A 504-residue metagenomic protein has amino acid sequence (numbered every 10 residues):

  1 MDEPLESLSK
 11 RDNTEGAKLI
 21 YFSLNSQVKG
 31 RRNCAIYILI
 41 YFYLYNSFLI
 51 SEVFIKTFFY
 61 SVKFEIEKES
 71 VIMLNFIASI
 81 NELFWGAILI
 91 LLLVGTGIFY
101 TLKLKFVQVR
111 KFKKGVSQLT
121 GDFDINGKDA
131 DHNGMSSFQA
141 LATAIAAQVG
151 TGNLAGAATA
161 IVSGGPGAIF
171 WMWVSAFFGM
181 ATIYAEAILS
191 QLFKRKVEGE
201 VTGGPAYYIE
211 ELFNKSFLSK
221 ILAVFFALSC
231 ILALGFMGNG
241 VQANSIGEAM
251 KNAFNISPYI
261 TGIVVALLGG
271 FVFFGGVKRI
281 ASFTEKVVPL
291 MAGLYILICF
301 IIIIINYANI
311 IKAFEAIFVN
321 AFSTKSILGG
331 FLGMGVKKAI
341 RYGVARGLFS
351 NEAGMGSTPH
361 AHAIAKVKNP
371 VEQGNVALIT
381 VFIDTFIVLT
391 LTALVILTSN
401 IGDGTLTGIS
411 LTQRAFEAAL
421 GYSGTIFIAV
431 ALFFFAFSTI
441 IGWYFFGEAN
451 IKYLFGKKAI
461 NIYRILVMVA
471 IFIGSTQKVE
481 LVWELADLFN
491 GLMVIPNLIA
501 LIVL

Functional and structural regions predicted by a protein language model:
S70-A147, T151, V162-G167, G179 (+2 more regions): N-terminal alpha-helical transmembrane segments of multi-pass membrane transport and channel/translocase proteins
L92-F99, V107-V116, F226, A243-M250 (+4 more regions): Membrane-interface loop-to-helix entry segments
T96, Y100-T101, S175-G199, E210-N244 (+3 more regions): Helix-loop-helix module between adjacent transmembrane segments
K103-Q108, G152-A157, L234-I246, G269-F283 (+4 more regions): Transmembrane helix-loop junctions in multi-pass membrane proteins
F106-M135, T159-I169, W173, A181-F217 (+2 more regions): Flexible loop linkers connecting adjacent transmembrane helices in multi-pass alpha-helical membrane transporters
I125-V162, E198-L212, F225-I231, G333-F382: Alpha-helical membrane segments and immediately flanking helix-loop junctions that form or couple to the substrate/ion
D131, P166-W171, F217-V224, G262 (+2 more regions): Membrane-interface alpha-helices at helix entry/exit sites of multi-pass transporters
Y184-E198, F300-A316, T324-F331, I364-V367 (+1 more regions): Extracellular/periplasmic helix-exit of transmembrane alpha-helices
